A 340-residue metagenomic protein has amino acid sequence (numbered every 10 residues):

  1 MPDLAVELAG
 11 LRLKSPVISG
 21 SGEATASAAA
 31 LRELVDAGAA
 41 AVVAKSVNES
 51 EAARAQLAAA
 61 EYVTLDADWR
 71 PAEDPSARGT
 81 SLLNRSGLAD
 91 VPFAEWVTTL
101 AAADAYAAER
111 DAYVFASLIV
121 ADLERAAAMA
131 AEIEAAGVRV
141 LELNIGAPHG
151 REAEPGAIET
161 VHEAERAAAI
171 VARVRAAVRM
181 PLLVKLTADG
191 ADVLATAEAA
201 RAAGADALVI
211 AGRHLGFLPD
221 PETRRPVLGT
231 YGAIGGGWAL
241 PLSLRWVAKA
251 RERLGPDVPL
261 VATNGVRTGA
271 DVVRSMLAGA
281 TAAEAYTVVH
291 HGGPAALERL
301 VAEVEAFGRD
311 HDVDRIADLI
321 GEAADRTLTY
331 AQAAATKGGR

Functional and structural regions predicted by a protein language model:
M1-V114, V120-E124: N-terminal capping/small domains of soluble enzymes
G22, V47, G146, R213 (+1 more regions): Flexible loop residues that form catalytic and substrate-binding hotspots at small-molecule/glycan-binding clefts
L31-A37, A41, T98, E109-R110 (+3 more regions): Alpha/beta enzyme core
K45-S46, N264, Y286-T287: Short beta->alpha connector loops at strand-helix junctions that form conserved, small/polar/Pro-enriched
E51-A67, L218-G235, V288-V313: C-terminal helical cap(s) of enzyme catalytic domains, especially alpha/beta-barrels
L65-S76, L240, A302-R340: Extended, intrinsically disordered, low-complexity segments
V266-G269, V289-H290: Short Gly/Pro-enriched loop/turn and capping motifs at secondary-structure junctions
